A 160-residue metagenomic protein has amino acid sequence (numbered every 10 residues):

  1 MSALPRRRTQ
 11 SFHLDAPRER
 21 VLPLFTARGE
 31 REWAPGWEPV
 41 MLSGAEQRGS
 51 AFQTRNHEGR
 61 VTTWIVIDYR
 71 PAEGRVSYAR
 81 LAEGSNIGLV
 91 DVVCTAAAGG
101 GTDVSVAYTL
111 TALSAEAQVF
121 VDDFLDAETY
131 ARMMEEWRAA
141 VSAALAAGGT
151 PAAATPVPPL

Functional and structural regions predicted by a protein language model:
M1-A45, L160: Hydrophobic ligand-binding cavity/cleft-lining segments
H13, T26, L42, W64-D68 (+5 more regions): Hydrophobic small-molecule pocket/channel-lining residues, especially in calycin-type beta-barrels
A16-R20, S85, E128, R132: A generic structural signal for alpha-helix starts
P23-R31, P71, A139, A143: Short, intrinsically disordered, mixed-charge
E32, L42, H57-S105, T109-A112: Hydrophobic-ligand binding "helix-grip"
E46-A51: Short coil-to-beta transition motif at edge beta-strands of beta-rich domains
L110-L160: A conserved amphipathic terminal alpha-helix motif
